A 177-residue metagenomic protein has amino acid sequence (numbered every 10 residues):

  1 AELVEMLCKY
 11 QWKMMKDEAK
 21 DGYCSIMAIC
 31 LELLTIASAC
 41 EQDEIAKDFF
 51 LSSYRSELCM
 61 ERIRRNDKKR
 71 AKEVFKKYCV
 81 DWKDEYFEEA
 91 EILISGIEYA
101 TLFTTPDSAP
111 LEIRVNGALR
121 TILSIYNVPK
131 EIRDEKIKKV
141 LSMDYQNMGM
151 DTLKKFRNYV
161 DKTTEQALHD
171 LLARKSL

Functional and structural regions predicted by a protein language model:
L3-L7, Q11, A28-L31, F50-L102 (+1 more regions): Amphipathic alpha-helical packing segments from all-alpha helical-bundle domains
M6-D21, C40-D43, K47, R55: Short N-terminal edge-element motif at the start of the domain
L7, C40-D43, T101, T105 (+1 more regions): Generic structural signal for hydrophobic core residues of well-folded globular domains
L33-E41, I122: Helix-loop "lid/cap" segments that line or gate small-molecule binding pockets
E44, Y78-W82, P129-R133: Long, hydrophobic, amphipathic alpha-helical segments used as structural scaffolds
K47-S52, E131-E135: Short, hydrophobic secondary-structure boundary micro-motifs
K72, P106-L177: C-terminal peripheral helix-coil segments that are non-catalytic and often amphipathic
